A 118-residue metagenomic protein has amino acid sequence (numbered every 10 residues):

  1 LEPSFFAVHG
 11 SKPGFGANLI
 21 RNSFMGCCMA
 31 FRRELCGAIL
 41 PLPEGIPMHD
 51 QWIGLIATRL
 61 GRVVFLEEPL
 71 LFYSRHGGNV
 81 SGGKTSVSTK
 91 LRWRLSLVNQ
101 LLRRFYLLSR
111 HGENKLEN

Functional and structural regions predicted by a protein language model:
L1: Conserved donor NDP-sugar-binding/catalytic core segment of glycosyltransferases
F6-A17, Y73-G77, G82-K115: Catalytic core of nucleotide-sugar-dependent glycosyltransferases
A7-G83: Conserved nucleotide-sugar donor-binding catalytic segment
C28, R32, P41, E68 (+2 more regions): Short secondary-structure transition/capping segments
P47-R59, R104-G112, N118: Short flexible/disordered coil segments
